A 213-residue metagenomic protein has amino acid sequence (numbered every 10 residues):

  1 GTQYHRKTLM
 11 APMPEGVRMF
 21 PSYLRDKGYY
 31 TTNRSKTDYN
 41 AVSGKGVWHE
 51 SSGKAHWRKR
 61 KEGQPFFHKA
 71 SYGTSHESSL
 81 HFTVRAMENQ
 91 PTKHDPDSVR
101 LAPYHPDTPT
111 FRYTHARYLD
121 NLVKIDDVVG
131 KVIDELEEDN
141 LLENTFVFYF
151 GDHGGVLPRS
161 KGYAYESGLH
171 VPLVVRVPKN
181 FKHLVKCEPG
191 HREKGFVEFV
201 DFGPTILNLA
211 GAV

Functional and structural regions predicted by a protein language model:
G1-V213: Formylglycine-dependent sulfatase
